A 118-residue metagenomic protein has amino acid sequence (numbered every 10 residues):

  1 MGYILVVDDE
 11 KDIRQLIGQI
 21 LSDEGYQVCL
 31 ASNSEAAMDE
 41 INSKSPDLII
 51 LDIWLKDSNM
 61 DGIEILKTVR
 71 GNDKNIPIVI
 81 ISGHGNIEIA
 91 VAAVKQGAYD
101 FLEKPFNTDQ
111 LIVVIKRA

Functional and structural regions predicted by a protein language model:
L5, L30-L48: Acidic, metal-coordinating helix/loop segments flanking the phosphotransfer/catalytic sites of two-component signaling
D9, K104: A Lys-centered signature of the CheY-like receiver
E10-C29, E35: Two-component/phosphorelay signaling modules centered on CheY-like receiver
D39, D61-N75, A92: Short amphipathic alpha-helix used as the core "switch/output" element in two-component signaling
K44-L55, V79: Active-site beta3 strand of CheY-like receiver
N72, H84-G85, Q96: Short, conserved "switch-loop" micro-motifs in signal-transduction and mechanochemical regulators
N86-E88, F106-K116: C-terminal output helix
